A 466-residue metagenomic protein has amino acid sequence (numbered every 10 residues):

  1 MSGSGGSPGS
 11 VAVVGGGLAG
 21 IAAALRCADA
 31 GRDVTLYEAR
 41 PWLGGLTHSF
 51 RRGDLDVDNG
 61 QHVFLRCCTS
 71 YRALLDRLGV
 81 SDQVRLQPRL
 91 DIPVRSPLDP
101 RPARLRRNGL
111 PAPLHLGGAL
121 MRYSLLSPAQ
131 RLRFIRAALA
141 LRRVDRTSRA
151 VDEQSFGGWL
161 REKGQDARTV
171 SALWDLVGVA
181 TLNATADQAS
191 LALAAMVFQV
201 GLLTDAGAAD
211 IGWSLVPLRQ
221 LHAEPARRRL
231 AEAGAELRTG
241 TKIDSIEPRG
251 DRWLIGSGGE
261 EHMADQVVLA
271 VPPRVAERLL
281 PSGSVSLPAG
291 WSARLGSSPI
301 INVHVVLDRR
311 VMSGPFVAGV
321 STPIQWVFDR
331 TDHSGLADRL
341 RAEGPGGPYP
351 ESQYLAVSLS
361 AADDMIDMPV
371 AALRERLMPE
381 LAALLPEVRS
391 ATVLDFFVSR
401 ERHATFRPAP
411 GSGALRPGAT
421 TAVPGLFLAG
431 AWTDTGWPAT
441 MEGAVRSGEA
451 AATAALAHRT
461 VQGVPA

Functional and structural regions predicted by a protein language model:
G6, L90-I92, T241-V388, R416 (+1 more regions): Mid-domain catalytic core of redox enzymes that form a hydrophobic substrate pocket/lid adjacent to a catalytic redox
G9-L36: N-terminal Rossmann-like FAD-binding beta1-loop-alpha1 element of flavoenzymes
A28-R52: Glycine-rich FAD pyrophosphate-binding loop
Y71-R72, D76-R77, S81-A195, A208: Mobile amphipathic helical/loop "lid" adjacent to a hydrophobic cofactor/ligand pocket
T181-L182, E375-T421: Flavin (FAD/FMN) cofactor-binding core of flavoprotein oxidoreductases
M196-Q266: Helical element adjacent to the flavin cofactor pocket in flavoenzyme catalytic cores
G335-Y349, E401-L428, W432-T435: FAD-binding beta-loop-beta segment adjacent to the flavin cofactor pocket
T433-A455: A conserved FAD-binding loop/helix module that cradles the flavin
